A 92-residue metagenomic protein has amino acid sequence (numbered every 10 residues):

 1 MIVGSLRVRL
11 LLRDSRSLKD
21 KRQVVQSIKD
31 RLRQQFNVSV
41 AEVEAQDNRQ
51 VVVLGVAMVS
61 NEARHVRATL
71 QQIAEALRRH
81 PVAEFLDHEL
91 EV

Functional and structural regions predicted by a protein language model:
V3, A41-E62: Short, charge-patterned binding micro-sites
G4-R13, L18: Short glycine-/aliphatic-rich beta-strand segments at the starts of folded cytosolic domains
L6-L10, L54-V56, H88-L90: A structural signal for short, well-ordered beta-strand segments
K21: C-terminal binding/interaction regions
V38-V43, F85-D87: A short linear hydrophobic-aromatic micro-motif
M58-V92: C-terminal structural segments of small proteins and small subunits
